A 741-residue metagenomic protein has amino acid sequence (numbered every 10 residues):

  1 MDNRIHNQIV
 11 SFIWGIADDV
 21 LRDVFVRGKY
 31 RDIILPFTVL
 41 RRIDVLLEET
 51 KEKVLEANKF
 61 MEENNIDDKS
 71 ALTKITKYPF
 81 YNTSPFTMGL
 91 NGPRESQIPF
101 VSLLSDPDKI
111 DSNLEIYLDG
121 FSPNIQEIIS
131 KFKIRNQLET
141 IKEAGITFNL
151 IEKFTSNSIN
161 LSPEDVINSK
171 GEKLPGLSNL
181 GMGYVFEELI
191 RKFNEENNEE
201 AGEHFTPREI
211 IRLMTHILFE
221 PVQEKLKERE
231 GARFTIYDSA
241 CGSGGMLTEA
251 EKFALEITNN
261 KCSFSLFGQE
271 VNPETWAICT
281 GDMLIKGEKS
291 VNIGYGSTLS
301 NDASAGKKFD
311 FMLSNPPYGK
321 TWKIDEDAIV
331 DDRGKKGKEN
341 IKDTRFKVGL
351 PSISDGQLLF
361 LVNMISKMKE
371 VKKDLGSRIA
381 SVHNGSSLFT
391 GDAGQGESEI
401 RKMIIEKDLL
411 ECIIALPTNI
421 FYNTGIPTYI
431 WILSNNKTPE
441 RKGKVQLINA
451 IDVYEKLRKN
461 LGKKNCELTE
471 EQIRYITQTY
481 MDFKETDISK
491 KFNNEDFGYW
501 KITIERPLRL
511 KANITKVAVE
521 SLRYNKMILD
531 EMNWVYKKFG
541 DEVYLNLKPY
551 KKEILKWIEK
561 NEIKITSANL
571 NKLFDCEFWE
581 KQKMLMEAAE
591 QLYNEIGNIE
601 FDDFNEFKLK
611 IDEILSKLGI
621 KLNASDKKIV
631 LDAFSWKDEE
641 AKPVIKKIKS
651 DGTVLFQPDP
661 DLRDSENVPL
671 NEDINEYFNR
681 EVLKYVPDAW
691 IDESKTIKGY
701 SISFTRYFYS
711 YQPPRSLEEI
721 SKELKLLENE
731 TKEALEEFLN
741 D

Functional and structural regions predicted by a protein language model:
M1-Q223, N292-A303, A415-T418, K442-N449 (+2 more regions): Non-catalytic, mostly N-terminal accessory regions of nucleic-acid modification and defense proteins
K29-R42, K347-L433, L724: Conserved Class I SAM-dependent methyltransferase catalytic core
N194, N259, K289-I293, K338-T344 (+3 more regions): Short acidic (Asp/Glu) and glycine-rich catalytic loops that position anionic groups and cofactors
H204-S314, Y318-K335, L358, N384-S386 (+6 more regions): Conserved S-adenosyl-L-methionine
T248, A277, S314-P316, L358-V362 (+12 more regions): Feature representing long, continuous alpha-helical segments
L255, L284, E288, P317 (+18 more regions): Hydrophobic alpha-helix feature that most strongly marks membrane-spanning transmembrane helices and their immediate
D327-D332, K338, D343-D355, S386-G396 (+5 more regions): Short, contiguous acidic/charged loop-to-helix segments that flank catalytic cores in large enzymes
Y422-A518: Flexible, glycine-/basic-rich loop-and-beta segments that form/coincide with the SAM-dependent methyltransferase
